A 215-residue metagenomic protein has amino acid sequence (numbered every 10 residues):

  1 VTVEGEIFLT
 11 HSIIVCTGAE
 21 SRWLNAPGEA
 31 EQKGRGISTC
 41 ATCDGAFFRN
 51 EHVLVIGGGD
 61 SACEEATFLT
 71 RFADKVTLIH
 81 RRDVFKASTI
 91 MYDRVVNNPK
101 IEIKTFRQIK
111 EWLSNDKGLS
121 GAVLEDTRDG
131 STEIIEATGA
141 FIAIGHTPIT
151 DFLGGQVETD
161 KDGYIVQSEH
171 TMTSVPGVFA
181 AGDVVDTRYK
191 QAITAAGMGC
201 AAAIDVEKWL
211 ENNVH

Functional and structural regions predicted by a protein language model:
V1-T2, I7-F8, T70-S168, K208-H215: A Rossmann-like FAD-binding core segment of flavoenzymes
S12, R35, N50-H52: Nucleotide donor/acceptor-binding cores
I13-I14, V53-L54, V76, A140-F141: Short, well-ordered beta-strand core segments
E20, N25, A30-F47, E136 (+3 more regions): FAD-site-proximal beta/loop scaffold in flavoenzymes
G57-G59: Glycine-rich Rossmann-fold phosphate-binding loop(s) that bind the pyrophosphate of adenine dinucleotide cofactors
A62-C63: N-terminal Rossmann-fold NAD(P) dinucleotide-binding loop
A66-T67: Generic hydrophobic/aromatic pocket-lining and core-packing "Φ" positions
